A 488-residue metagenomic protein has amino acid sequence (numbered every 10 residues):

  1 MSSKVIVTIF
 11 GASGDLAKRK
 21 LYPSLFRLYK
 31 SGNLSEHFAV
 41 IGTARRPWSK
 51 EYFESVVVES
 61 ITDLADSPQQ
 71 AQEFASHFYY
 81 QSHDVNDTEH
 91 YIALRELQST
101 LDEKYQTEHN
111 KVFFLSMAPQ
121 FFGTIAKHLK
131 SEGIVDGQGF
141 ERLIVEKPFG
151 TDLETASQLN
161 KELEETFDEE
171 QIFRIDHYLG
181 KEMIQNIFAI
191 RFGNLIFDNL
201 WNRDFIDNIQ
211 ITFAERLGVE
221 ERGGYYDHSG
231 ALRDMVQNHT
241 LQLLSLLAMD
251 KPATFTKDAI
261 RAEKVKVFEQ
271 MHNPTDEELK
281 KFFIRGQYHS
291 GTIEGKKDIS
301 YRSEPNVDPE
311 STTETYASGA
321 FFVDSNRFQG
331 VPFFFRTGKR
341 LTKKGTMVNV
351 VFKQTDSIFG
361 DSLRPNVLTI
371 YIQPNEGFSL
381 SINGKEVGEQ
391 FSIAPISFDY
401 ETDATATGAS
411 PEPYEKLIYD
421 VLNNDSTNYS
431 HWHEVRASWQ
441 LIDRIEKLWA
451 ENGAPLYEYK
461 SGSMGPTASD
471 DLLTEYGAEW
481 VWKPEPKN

Functional and structural regions predicted by a protein language model:
M1-V145, F149-N488: Secretory/organelle targeting and membrane-embedding segments
